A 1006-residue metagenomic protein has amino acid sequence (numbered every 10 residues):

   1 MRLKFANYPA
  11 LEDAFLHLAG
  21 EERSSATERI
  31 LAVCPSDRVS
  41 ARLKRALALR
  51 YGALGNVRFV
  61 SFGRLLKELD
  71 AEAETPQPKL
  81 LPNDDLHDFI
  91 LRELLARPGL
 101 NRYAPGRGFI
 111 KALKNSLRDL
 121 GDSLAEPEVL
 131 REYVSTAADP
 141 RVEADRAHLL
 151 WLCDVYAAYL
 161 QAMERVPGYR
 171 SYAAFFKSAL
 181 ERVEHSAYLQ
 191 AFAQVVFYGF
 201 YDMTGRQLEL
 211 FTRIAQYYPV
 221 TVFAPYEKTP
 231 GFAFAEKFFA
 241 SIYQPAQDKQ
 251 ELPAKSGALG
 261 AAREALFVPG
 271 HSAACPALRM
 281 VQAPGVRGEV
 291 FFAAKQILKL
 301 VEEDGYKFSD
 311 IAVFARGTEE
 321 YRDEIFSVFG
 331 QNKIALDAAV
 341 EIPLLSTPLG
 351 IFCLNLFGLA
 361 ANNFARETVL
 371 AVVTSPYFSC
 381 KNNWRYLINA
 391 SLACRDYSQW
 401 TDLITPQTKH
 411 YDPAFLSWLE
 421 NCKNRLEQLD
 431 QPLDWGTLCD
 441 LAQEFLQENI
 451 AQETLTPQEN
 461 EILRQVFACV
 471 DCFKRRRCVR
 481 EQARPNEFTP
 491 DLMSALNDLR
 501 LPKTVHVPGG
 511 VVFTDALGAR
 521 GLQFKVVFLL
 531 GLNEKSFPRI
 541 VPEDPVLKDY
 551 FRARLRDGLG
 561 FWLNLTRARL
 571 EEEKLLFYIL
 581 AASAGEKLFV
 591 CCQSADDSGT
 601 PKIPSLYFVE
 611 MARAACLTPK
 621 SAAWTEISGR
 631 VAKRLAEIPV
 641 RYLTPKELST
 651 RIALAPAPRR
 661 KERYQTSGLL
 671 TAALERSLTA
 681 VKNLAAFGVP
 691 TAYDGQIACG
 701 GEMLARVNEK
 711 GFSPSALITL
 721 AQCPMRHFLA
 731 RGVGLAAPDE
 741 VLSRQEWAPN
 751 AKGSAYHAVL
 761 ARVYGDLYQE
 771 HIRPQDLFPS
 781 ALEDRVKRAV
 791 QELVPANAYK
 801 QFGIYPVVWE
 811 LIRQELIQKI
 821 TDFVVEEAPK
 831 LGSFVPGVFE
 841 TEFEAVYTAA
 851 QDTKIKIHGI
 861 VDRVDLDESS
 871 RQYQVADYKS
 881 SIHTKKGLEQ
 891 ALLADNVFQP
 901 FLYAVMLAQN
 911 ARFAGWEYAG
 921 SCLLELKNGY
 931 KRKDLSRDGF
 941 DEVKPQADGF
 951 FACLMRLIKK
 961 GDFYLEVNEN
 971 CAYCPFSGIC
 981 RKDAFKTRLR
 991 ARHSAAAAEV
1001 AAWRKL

Functional and structural regions predicted by a protein language model:
M1-S61, D70-K79, F211, A254-G929 (+2 more regions): Anion-coordinating catalytic cores for phosphoryl-, nucleotidyl-, and glycosidic chemistry
A19, E93-L95, L210, I214-A215 (+2 more regions): Alpha-helix C-terminal capping segments
C34-Q190, G205, F232, Q250-P253 (+4 more regions): Basic/charged alpha-beta structural segments of nucleotide/phosphate-handling enzymes
L66, K228-G231, P343-S346: Short gly/pro/ser/thr-enriched loop/turn and capping motifs at secondary-structure boundaries
K67, T204, P230, F537 (+1 more regions): Conserved protein kinase catalytic core
R131-I242, R279-G285, A442, K525-V526 (+3 more regions): Conserved helicase NTPase motor core
F234, Y243-D248, K255-G257: DEDD superfamily 3′-5′ metal-dependent exonuclease/proofreading module
